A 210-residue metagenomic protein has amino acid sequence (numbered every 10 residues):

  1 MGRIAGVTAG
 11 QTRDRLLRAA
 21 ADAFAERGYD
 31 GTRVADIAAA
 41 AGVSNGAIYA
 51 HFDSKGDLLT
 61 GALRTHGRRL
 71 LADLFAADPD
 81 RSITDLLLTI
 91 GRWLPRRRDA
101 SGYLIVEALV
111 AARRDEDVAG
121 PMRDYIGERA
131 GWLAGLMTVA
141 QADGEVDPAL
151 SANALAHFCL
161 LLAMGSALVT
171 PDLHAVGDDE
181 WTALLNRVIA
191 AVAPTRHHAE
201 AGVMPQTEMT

Functional and structural regions predicted by a protein language model:
M1-R27, G31-V43, D57: Basic, helix-initiating cap at the start of DNA-binding domains
G28-Y29, A50, D147: Helix-turn-helix/winged-helix DNA-binding modules
A41-F52: Short hydrophobic/aromatic patch on the recognition helix
L59-H66: Alpha-helical DNA-contacting segments of helix-turn-helix folds
G61, A72-G102, A152-C159, T182: Hydrophobic alpha-helical connector segments
R97-G120: Amphipathic alpha-helical segments used for helix-helix packing
A100, P121-E128, W132-G135: Short, solvent-exposed amphipathic helices
A119-R123, G127, Q141-V192, R196-T210: Hydrophobic/aromatic-rich alpha-helical bundle segments in the mid-to-C-terminal region
